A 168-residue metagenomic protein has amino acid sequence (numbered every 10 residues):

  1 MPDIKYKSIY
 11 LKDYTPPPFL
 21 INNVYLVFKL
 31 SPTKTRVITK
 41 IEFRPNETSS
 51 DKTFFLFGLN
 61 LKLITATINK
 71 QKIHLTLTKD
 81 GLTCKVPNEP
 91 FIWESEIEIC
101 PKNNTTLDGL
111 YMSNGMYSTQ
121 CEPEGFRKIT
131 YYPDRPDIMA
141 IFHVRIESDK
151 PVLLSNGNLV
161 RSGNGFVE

Functional and structural regions predicted by a protein language model:
M1-E168: Acidic/His-enriched low-complexity segments
